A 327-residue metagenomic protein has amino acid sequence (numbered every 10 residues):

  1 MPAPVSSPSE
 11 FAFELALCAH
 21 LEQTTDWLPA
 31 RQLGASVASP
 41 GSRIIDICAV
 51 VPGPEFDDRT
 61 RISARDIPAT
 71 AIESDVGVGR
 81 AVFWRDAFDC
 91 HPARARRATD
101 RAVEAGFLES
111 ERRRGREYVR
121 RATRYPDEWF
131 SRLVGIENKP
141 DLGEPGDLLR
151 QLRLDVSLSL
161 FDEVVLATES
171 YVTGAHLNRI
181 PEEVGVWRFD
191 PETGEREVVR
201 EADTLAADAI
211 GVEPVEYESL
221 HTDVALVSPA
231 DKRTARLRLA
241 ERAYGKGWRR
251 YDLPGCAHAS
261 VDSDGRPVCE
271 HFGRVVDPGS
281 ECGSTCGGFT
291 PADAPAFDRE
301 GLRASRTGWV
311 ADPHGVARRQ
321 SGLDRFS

Functional and structural regions predicted by a protein language model:
M1-E22, D26, A30-R43, D58-R61 (+3 more regions): Nuclease catalytic cores
P2, A19-Q23, P92-R124, S170-S327: Non-catalytic C-terminal interaction segments of nucleic acid-processing enzymes
S42-R43, F130-S131, S159, E182 (+1 more regions): Structured loop/turn residues at beta-strand edges in well-structured enzyme cores
R43-I45, P267: Short beta-strand micro-motifs in enzyme catalytic cores
I45-D147: Conserved catalytic cores of phosphodiester-cleaving nucleases, focusing on short active-site segments
V134-I136, V165-A167, G185-W187: Hydrophobic/aromatic beta-strand patches that form the interior of the parallel beta-sheet core in alpha/beta enzyme
P145-P181: Short, charged, amphipathic alpha-helix that recurs within catalytic cores of restriction-modification and other
